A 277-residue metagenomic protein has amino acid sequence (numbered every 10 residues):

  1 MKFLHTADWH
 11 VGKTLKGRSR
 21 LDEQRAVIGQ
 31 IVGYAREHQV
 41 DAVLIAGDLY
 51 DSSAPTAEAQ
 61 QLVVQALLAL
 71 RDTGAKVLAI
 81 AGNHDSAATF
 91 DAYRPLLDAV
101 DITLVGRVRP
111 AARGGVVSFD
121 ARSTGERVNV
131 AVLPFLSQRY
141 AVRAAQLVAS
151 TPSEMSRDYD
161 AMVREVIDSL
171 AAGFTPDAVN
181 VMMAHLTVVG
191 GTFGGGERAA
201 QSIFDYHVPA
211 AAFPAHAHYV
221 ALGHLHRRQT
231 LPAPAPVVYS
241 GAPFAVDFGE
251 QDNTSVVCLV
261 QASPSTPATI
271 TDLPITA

Functional and structural regions predicted by a protein language model:
M1-L68, D72: N-terminal active-site segment of His-dependent metallophosphoesterases
T6-A7, V43-G47, K76-N83, T103-V108 (+3 more regions): Active-site neighborhood of phospho(di)ester-bond hydrolases with catalytic His/Asp-centered motifs
T14-K16, L49-A66, A81-D101, V105-G106 (+3 more regions): Metal-dependent catalytic neighborhoods of phosphoester/phosphodiester hydrolases
V40-E58, A75-A88, T187-F204: Active-site neighborhood of divalent metal-dependent phosphoester/pyrophosphate hydrolases
L62-G74, H207-H216: Catalytic-core regions built around general acid/base machinery
V100-Y206, S263, P274: Conserved catalytic scaffold of divalent metal-dependent phosphoesterases
V188-T266: Conserved beta-sheet core of the metallophosphoesterase superfamily
I270-A277: Charged, glycine-rich active-site and insertion segments that engage polyanionic ligands
